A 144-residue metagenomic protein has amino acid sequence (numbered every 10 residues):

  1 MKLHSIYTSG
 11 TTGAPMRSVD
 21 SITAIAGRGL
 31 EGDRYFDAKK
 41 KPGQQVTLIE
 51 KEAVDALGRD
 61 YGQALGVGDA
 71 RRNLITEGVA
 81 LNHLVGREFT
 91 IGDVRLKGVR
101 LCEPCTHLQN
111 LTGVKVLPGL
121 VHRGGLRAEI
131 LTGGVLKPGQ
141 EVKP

Functional and structural regions predicted by a protein language model:
M1-P144: Metal-cofactor-dependent catalytic cores
